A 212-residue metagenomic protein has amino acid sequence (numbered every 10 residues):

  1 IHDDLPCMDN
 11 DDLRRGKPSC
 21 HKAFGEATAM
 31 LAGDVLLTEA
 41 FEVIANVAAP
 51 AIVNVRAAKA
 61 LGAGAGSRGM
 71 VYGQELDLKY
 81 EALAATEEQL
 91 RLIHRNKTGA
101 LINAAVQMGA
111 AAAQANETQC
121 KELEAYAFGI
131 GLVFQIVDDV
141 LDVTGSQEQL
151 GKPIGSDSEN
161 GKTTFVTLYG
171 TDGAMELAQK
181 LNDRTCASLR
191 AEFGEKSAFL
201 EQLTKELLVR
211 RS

Functional and structural regions predicted by a protein language model:
I1-R190, G194-L208: Mg2+-dependent prenyl diphosphate-binding active-site environment of isoprenoid biosynthetic enzymes
R210-S212: Short cytosolic juxtamembrane segments of multi-pass membrane proteins
